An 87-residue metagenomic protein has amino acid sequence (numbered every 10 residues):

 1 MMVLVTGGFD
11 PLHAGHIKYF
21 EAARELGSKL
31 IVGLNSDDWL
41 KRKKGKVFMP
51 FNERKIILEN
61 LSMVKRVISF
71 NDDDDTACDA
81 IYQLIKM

Functional and structural regions predicted by a protein language model:
M1-M87: Nucleotidyltransferase catalytic core that binds NTPs
